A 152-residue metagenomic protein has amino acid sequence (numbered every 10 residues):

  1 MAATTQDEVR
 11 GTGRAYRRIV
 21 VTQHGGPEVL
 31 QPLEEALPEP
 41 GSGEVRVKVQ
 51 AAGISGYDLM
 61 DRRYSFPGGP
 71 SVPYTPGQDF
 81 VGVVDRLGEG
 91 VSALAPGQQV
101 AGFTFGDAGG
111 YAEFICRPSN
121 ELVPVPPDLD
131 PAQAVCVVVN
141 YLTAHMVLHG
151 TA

Functional and structural regions predicted by a protein language model:
M1-R17: Basic/polar N-terminal segments that are highly enriched at the extreme N-terminus, encompassing both cleavable
R18, G82-V84, G97, V125 (+1 more regions): Residue-level signal for nonpolar/aromatic packing positions in well-ordered secondary structure
V21, R62, D85-R86, C116-R117: Short beta-strand-to-turn element immediately C-terminal to the catalytic PLP-Schiff-base lysine in fold type I
G25-P32, G56-D58: Short N-terminal binding/cap micro-motifs at the start of the first secondary-structure element
P32-L37, V81-V83, F114-C116, L122: Conserved hydrophobic/aromatic beta-strand scaffold that supports enzyme active sites
A36-G53, S65-G106: Glycine-rich beta-strand-centered segment in the early N-terminal region that forms part of a ligand/cofactor-binding
L59-S65: Short Gly/aromatic-enriched secondary-structure transition segments
M60, G102-A152: NAD(P)H dinucleotide-binding glycine-rich loop of Rossmann-like/cofactor-binding domains, especially the beta1-alpha1
